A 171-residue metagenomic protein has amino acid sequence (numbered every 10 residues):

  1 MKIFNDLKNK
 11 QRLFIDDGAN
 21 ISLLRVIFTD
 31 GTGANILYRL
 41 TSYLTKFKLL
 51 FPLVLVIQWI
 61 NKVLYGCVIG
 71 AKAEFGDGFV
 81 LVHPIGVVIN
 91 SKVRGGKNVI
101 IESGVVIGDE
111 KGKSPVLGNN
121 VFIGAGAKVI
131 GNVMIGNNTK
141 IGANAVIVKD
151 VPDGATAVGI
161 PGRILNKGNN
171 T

Functional and structural regions predicted by a protein language model:
M1-Y65, T171: Terminal amphipathic alpha-helical/low-complexity segments used for targeting or macromolecular assembly
Y65, G70-A71, G76-D77, V82-I85 (+12 more regions): Left-handed beta-helix
